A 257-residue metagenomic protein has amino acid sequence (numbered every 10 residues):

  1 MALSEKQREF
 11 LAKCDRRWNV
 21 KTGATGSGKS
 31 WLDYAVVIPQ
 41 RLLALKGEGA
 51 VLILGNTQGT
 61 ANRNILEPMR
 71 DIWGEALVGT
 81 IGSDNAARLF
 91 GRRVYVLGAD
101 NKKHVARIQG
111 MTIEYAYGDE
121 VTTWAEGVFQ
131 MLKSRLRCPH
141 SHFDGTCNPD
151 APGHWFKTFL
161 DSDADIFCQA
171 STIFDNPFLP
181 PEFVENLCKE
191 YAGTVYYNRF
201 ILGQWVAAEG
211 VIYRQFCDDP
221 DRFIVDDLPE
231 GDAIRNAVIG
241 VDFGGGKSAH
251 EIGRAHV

Functional and structural regions predicted by a protein language model:
M1-V20: Conserved pre-motif I regulatory segment
R16-A86, F156-F159: Conserved P-loop
G28, A61, T123-A125, G153 (+1 more regions): Catalytic P-loop NTPase motifs of RecA-like helicase/translocase cores
T60-E114, W205: Inter-Walker segment of RecA-like/P-loop motor cores
T112-A125: SF2 helicase catalytic motif II
T123-Y191: ASCE P-loop NTPase helicase motor core
N176-G244: ATPase catalytic-site recognition across NTP-hydrolyzing enzymes
A255-V257: Conserved small/polar residues in nucleotide/adenosyl-binding loops
